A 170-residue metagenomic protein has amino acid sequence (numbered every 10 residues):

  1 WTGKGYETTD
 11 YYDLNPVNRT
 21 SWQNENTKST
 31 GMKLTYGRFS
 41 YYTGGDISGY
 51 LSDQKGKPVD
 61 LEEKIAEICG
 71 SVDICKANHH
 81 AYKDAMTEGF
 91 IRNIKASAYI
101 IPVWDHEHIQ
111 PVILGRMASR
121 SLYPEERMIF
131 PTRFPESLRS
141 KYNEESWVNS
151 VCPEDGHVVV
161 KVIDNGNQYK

Functional and structural regions predicted by a protein language model:
W1-D60, R120-K170: Flexible, acidic/histidine-containing loops and adjacent segments that form or flank the divalent-metal
E25-T27, I68, D84, R92 (+1 more regions): Active-site-proximal structural scaffolding
Y41-Y50, S71-K83, S97-W104, F130-F134: Active-site neighborhood of phospho(di)ester-bond hydrolases with catalytic His/Asp-centered motifs
L51-D53, K83-T87, H108-I113, L138-K141: Extracytoplasmic/secreted cell-surface and envelope-processing proteins
Q54-C69, A81, E88: Nucleic-acid-processing active sites and adjacent nucleic-acid-binding tracks, predominantly divalent metal-dependent
K64, M86-N93, V112-M117: A short acidic, amphipathic alpha-helical/loop segment
A66-G70, F90-K95, R120-P124: Short, conserved loop/helix-junction motifs that constitute active-site signature segments in enzyme catalytic cores
K95-A118, R127-F130: Active-site/pore-lining binding-face segments in mid-to-C-terminal subdomains
